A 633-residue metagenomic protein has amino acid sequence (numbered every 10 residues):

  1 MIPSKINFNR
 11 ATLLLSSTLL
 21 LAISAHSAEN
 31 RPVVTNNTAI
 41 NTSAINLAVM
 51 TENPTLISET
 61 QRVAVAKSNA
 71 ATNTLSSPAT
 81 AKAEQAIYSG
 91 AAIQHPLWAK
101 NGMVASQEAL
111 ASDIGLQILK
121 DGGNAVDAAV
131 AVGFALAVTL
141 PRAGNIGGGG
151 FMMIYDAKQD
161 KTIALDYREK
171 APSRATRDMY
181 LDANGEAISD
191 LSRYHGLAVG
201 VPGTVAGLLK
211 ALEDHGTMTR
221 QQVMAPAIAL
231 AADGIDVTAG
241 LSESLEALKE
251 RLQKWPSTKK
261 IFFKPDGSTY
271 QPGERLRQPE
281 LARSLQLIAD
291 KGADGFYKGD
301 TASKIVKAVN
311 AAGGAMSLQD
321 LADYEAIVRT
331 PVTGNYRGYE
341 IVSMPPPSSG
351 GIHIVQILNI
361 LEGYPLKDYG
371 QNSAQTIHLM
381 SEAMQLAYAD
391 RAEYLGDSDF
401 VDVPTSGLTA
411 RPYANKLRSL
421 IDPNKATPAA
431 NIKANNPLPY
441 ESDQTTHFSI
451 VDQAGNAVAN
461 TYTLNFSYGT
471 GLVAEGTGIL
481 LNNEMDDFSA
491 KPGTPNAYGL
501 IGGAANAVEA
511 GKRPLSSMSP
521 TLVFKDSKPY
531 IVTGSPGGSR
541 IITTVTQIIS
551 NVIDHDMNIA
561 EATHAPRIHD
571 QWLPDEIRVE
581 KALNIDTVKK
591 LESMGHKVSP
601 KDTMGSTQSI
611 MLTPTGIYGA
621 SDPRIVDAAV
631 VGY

Functional and structural regions predicted by a protein language model:
I2-H26: Gram-negative bacterial Sec-dependent N-terminal signal peptides
N73-D113, A125-V126, V130-G292, F296-K298 (+3 more regions): Noncatalytic scaffold domains of N-terminal-nucleophile
I118-L119, A206-D214, K291-K298, S303 (+1 more regions): Alpha-helical support elements that line or immediately flank enzyme active sites and cofactor-binding pockets
V138-A164, A315-S317, A457-K525, H555 (+1 more regions): Active-site rim segments in enzyme catalytic domains, especially the processed small/beta chain of N-terminal
M316-R337, R411, N415-P439, L481-P520: Active-site Gly/Thr loop motif
G363-L464, G476-T477, P492-G493: Internal maturation/activation junctions in enzymes
K512, D554-D602: Extended C-terminal subregions enriched in glycine
